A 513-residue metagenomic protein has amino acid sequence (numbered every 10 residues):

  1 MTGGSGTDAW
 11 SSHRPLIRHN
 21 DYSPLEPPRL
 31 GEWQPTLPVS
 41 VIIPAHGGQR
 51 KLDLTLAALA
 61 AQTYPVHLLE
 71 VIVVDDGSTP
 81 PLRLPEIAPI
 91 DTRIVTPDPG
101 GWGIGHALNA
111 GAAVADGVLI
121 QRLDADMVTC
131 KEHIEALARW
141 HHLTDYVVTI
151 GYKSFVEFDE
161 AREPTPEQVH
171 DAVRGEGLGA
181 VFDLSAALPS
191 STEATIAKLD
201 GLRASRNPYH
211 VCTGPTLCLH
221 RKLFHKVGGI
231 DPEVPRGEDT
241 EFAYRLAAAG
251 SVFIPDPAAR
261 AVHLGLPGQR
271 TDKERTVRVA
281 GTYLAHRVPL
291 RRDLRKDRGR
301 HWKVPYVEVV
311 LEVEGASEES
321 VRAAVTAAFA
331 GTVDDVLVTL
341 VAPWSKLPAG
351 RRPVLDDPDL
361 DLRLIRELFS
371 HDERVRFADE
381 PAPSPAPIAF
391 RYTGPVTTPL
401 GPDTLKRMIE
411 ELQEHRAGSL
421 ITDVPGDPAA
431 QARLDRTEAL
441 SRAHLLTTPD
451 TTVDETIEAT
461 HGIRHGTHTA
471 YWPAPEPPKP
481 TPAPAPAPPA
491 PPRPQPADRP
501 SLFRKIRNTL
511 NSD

Functional and structural regions predicted by a protein language model:
M1-A60, G281-G315, S501-F503: N-proximal low-complexity "stem/linker" segments adjacent to membrane-targeting elements
A58-D98, F329-E373: Acidic donor-binding segment of Leloir-type glycosyltransferases
P97-A115, F369-P383: Glycine-rich, basic loop-to-helix element that forms the pyrophosphate-binding segment of sugar-nucleotide handling
I120, A389-R391: Short aromatic/hydrophobic "clamp" motif used to bind/position activated sugar donors
E132-A187, T398-P399, D403-A432: Conserved donor NDP-sugar-binding/catalytic core segment of glycosyltransferases
V156, A249-K273, P475-P482: Active-site donor/metal-binding and catalytic loop motifs of nucleotide-sugar-dependent glycosylation enzymes
A180-C218, S419, E438-A459: A recurrent flexible, glycine/aromatic-enriched loop bordering the glycosyltransferase active site that acts as
R236-F242: Acidic donor-binding loop at a coil-to-helix junction in glycosyltransferase catalytic cores that engages
